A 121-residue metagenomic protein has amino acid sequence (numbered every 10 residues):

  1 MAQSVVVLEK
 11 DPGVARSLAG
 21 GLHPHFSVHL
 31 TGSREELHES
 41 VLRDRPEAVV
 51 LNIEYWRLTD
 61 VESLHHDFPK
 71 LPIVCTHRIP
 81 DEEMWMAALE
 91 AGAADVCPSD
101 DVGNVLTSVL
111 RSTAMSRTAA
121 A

Functional and structural regions predicted by a protein language model:
A2-G13, L18, V49: Conserved acidic segment of CheY-like receiver
D11-G32, E36: Two-component/phosphorelay signaling modules centered on CheY-like receiver
G32-A48, W56: Acidic, metal-coordinating helix/loop segments flanking the phosphotransfer/catalytic sites of two-component signaling
E36-S40, T59-D60, M84, V105: Short acidic active-site motifs
V49, I73, V96-C97: Two-component signal transduction core modules
L58-K70: Short amphipathic alpha-helix used as the core "switch/output" element in two-component signaling
H77-V96: Alpha4 helix (beta4-alpha4-beta5 surface) of REC/receiver domains from two-component response regulators
D101, V105-A121: Receiver (REC) domain switch/output surface
